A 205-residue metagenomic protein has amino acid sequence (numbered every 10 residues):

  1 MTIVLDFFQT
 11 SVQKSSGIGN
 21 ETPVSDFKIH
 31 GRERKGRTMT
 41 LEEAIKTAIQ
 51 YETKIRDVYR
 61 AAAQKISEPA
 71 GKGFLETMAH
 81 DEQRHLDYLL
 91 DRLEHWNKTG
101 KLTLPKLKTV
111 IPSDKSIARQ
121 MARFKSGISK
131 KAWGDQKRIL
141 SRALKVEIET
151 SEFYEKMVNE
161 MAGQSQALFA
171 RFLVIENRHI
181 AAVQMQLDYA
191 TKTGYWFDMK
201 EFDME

Functional and structural regions predicted by a protein language model:
M1-V4, V183: Short intrinsically disordered, low-complexity coil segments enriched in acidic
V4-L5, G19, R37: Residue-level detector of alpha-helix boundary/anchor positions
T10, K14-S15, I29: Polybasic, lysine-rich low-complexity intrinsically disordered segments
V12, E21, H95-N97: Hydrophobic alpha-helical membrane context
F27, E33-E205: Non-heme di-metal
